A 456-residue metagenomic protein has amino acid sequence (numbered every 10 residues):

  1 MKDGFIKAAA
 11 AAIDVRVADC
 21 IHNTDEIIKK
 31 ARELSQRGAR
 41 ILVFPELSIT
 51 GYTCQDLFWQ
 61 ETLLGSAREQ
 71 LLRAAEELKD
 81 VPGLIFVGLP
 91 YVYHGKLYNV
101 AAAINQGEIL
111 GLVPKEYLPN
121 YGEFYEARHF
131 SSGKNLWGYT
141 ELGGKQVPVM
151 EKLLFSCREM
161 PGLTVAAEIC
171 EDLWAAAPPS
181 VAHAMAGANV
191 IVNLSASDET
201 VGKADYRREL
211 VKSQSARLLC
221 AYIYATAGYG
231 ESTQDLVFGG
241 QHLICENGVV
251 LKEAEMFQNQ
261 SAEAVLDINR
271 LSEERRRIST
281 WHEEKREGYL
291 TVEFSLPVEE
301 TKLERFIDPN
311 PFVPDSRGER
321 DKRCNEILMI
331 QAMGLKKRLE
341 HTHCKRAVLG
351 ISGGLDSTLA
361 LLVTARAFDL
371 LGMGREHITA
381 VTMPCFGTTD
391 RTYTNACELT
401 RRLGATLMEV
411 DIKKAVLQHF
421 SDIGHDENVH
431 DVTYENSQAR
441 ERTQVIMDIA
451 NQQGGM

Functional and structural regions predicted by a protein language model:
M1-G350, R366-R375, L407: Enzyme catalytic cores with a strong preference for nitrogen-chemistry domains
L71, R208, L361, T389-C397: Short, surface-exposed alpha-helical segments at coil->helix boundaries
V192, D198, L219, L417-H425 (+2 more regions): Nucleotide-activated chemistry modules centered on ATP-dependent adenylation/adenylyltransferase
S261-E263, E293-P311, M373, H377-D431 (+1 more regions): A conserved beta-strand->alpha-helix junction
R323-I330, D356-L359, Q438, R442: Phosphate/oxyanion-binding active-site loops and adjacent basic polyanion-contact surfaces
Q331, G354, P384: Conserved hydrophobic/aromatic pocket- or pore-lining residues that grip, position, or stack substrates in active sites
I351-T364, T392-T394, I423: Short glycine/threonine-rich loop-to-helix capping motif typified by GTGT followed within a few residues by an Asp-Pro
A360-A367, L403, I449: Hydrophobic residues on the short alpha-helix immediately C-terminal to a glycine-rich phosphate/catalytic loop
